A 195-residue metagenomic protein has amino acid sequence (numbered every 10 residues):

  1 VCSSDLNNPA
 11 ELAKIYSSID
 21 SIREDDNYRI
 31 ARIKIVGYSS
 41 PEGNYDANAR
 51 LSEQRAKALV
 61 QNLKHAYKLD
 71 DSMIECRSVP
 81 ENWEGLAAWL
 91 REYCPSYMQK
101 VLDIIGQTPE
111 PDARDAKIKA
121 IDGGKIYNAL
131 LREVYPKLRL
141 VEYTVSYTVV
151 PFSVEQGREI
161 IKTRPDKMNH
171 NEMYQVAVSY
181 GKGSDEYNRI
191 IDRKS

Functional and structural regions predicted by a protein language model:
C2-S3, S195: Short, small-residue-biased leader/transition segments that mark boundaries at the very start of proteins
S4-V36, K64, E172-V176, G181-R189: Periplasmic peptidoglycan-binding/anchoring modules of Gram-negative envelope and division proteins
S18-S21, N128, G157-I160: A short, compositionally biased domain-edge/stem linker segment
V36, T144-S146: Residue-level recognition of well-ordered beta-strand positions that form the cores of beta-sheet-rich folds across
S40-Y143: Periplasmic OmpA-like peptidoglycan-binding domain that tethers envelope proteins to the cell wall
K137-L138, E155-Q156, D166-V178, N188 (+1 more regions): Alpha-helical tetratricopeptide repeat
Y143-T144, D166: Extended repeat-based scaffolds of very large eukaryotic assembly and lipid-transport proteins
Y147-I160: Short, charged low-complexity linker/loop segments at the C-terminal edge of domains
